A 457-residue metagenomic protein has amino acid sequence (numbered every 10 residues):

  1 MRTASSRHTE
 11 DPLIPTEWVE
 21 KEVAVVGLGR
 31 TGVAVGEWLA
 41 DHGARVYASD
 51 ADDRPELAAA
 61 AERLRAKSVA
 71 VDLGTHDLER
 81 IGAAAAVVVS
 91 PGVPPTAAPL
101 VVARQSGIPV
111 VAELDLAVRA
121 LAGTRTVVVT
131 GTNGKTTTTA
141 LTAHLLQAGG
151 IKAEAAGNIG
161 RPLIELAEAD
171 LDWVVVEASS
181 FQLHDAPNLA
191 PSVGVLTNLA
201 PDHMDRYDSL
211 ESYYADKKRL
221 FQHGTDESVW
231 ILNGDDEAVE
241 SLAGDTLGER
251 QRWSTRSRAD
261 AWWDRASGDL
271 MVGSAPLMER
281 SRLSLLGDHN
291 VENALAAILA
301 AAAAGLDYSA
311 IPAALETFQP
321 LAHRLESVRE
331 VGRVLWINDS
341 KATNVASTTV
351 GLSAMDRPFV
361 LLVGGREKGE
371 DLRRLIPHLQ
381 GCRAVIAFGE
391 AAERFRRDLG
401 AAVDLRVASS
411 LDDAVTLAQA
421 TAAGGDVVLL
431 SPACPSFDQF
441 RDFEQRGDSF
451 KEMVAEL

Functional and structural regions predicted by a protein language model:
M1-A112, L116: N-terminal leader/targeting and accessory segments in enzymes
D11-E22, G32-H42, M278-C382, R397: Nucleotide phosphate-binding/pyrophosphate-handling subdomain across enzymes that bind or process nucleotide phosphates
A24, Y47, E154, I386 (+1 more regions): Conserved beta-strand positions in the Rossmann-like core of class I SAM-dependent methyltransferases
L39, V87, V129, N158 (+12 more regions): Residue-level signal for inorganic ion chemistry
R45-D52, W230-G234, L362-V363, C382-E390: Short internal beta-strands
D50, D72-T75, V111-L116, A156 (+4 more regions): Beta-strand->loop->alpha-helix junctions that form or flank phosphate-binding loops in nucleotide-handling enzymes
P55, A59-A70, L372-D426: C-terminal helical cap/extension that packs against the catalytic core of soluble nucleotide-cofactor enzymes
E79-G82, P91-G234, A238-G248, D438 (+1 more regions): Phosphate-binding loop of NTP-binding sites
